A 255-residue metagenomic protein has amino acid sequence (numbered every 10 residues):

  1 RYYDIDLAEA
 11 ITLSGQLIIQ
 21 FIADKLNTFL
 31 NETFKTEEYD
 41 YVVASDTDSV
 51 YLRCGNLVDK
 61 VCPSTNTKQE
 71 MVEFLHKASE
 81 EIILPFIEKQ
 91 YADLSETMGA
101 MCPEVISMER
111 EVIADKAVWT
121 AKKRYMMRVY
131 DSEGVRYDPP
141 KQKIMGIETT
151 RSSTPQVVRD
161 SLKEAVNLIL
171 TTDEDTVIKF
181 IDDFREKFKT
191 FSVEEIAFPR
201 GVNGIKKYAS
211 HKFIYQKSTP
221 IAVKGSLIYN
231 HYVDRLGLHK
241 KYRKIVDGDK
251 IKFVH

Functional and structural regions predicted by a protein language model:
Y3-T47, L52-H255: DNA-dependent DNA polymerase catalytic subunits
